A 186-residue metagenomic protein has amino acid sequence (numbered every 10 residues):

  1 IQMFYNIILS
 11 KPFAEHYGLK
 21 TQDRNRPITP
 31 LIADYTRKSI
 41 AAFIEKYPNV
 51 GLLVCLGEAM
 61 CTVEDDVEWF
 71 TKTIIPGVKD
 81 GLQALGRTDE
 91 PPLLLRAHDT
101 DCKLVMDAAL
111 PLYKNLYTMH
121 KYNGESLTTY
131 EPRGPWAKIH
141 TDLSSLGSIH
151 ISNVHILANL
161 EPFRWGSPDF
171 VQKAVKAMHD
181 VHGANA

Functional and structural regions predicted by a protein language model:
Q2-N6, G18-A186: Catalytic-core regions of glycoside hydrolase
K11-E15: N-terminal low-complexity/disordered regulatory or targeting extensions
